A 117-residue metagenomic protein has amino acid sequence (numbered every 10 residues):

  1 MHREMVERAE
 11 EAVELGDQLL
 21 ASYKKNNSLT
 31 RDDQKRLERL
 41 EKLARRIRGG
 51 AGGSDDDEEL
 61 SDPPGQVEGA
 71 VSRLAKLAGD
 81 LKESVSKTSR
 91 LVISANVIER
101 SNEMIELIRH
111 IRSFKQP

Functional and structural regions predicted by a protein language model:
M1-P117: Mature extracytoplasmic or organellar-lumen-exposed domains after removal of signal/transit peptides
